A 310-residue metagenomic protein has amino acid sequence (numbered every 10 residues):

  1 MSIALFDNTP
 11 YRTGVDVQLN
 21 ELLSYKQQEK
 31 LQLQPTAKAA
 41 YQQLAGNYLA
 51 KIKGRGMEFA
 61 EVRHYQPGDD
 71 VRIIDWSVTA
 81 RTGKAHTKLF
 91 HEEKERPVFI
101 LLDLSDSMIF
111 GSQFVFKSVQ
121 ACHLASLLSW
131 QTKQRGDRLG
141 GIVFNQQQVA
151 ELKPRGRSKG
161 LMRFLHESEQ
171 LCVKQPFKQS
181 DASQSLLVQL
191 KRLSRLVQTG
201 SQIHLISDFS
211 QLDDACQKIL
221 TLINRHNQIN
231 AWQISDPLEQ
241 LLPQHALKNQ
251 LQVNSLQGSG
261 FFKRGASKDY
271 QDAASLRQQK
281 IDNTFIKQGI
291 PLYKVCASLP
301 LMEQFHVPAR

Functional and structural regions predicted by a protein language model:
S2-Y48, H64-D69, V78, T87-I100 (+4 more regions): Exposed, interaction-prone extracellular/peripheral surfaces
I52-G56: A positional/architectural concept
R72-T82: N-terminal low-complexity, intrinsically disordered segments
S126-S129: Structured adenosyl-cofactor binding patch, chiefly the S-adenosyl-L-methionine
